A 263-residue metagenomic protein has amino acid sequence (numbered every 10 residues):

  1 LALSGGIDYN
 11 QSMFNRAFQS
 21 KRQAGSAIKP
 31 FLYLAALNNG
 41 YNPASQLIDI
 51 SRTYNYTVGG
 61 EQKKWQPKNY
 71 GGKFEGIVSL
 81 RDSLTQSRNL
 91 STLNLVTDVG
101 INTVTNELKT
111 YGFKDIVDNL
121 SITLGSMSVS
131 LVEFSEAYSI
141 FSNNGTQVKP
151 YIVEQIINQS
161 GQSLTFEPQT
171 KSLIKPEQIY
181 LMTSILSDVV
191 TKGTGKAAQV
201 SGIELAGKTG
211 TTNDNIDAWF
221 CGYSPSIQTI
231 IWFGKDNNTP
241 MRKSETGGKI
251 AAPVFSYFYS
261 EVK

Functional and structural regions predicted by a protein language model:
A2-F18, I28, S130-E136, I140-K263: A penicillin-recognizing enzyme superfamily signal
L3, I7, K21, L34 (+10 more regions): Structured segments of extracytoplasmic/periplasmic soluble domains in secreted or envelope-associated proteins
Q11-F31, A44-D49, I77-V78, S121: Short active-site loop at a secondary-structure junction that contains or immediately precedes the catalytic residue(s)
Q23, F31, A35, N42 (+8 more regions): Extracytoplasmic/secreted proteins, especially bacterial periplasmic and envelope-associated proteins
Q23-A27, S87, S128: Catalytic nucleophile serine of serine hydrolases, specifically the conserved "nucleophile elbow" pentapeptide
Y41-V104, N119, Q147, N158-D188 (+1 more regions): Conserved catalytic neighborhood of penicillin-recognizing serine enzymes
E61-P67, V99-Y138, G145, I152: Mid-domain, small-residue-enriched loop/turn segments at the edges of structured enzyme/sensor domains
N94-L95, L124, G207-T209: Thr-Gly-centered strand-to-loop micro-motif
